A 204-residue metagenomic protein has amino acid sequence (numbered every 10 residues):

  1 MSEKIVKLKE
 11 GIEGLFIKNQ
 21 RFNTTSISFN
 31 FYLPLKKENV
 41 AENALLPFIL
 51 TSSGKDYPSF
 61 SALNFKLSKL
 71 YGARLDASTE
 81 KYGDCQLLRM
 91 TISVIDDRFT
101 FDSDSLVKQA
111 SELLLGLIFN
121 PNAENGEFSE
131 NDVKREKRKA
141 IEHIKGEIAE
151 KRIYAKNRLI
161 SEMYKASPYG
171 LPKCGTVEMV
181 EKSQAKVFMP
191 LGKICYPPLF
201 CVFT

Functional and structural regions predicted by a protein language model:
M1-E10: Short, Gly/Pro- and small/polar-rich lid/capping loops
I12-F16, V187-P190: Glycine-rich, charged/polar anion/phosphate-binding loops that engage phosphate groups from diverse ligands
L15-I17, N23-N43, F60-G116, I153-G175 (+1 more regions): M16 family metallopeptidases and their MPP-like homologs
N43-T51: Active-site SXXK
T51, G72, G116-F119, A123 (+1 more regions): Non-catalytic alpha-helical coupling and interface elements of nucleotide-dependent molecular machines and regulators
S53-D56, D97-F101, N120-S129: Short, polar/flexible loop-turn hinges at active-site or ligand-entry regions and domain interfaces
N64, N120-I144: Acidic/histidine-enriched alpha-helical segments
I141-P197: Scaffold signal of the M16-like zinc-metallopeptidase fold and its non-catalytic homologs
